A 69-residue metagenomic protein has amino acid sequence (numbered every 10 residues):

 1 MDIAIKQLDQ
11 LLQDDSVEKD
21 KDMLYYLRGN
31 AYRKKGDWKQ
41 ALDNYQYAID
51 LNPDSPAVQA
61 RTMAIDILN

Functional and structural regions predicted by a protein language model:
D14-V17, D50-L51: Structural marker of alpha-solenoid helical repeat scaffolds
